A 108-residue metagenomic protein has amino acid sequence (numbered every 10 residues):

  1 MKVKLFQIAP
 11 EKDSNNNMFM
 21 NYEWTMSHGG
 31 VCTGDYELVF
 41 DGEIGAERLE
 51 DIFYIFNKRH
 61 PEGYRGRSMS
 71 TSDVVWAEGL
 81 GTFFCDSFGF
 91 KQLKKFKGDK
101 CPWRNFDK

Functional and structural regions predicted by a protein language model:
M1-I44: Extended boundary segments
M1-I8, L49, T82-F83, F90: Broad hydrophobic/π-residue packing in well-ordered secondary structure
G29-E78: Short, conserved turn/kink motifs that form compact alpha/beta structural patches or helix kinks used as
R65-P102: Short, compact, well-ordered microdomains
R104-K108: Short acidic DE-rich linear segments
